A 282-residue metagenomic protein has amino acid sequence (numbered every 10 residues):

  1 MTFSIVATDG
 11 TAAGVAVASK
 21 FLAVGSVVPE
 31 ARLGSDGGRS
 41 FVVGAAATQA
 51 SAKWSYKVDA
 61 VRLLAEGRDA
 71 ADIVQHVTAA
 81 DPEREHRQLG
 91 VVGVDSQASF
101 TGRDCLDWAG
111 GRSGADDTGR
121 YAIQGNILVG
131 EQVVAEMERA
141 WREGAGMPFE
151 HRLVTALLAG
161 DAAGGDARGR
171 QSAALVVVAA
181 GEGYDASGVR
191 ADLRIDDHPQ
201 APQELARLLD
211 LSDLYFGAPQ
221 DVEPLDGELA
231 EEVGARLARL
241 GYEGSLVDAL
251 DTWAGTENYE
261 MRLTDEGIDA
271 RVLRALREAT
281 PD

Functional and structural regions predicted by a protein language model:
M1-G227: N-terminal nucleophile
I73-H76, Q88-L89, S245, M261-E266: Surface-exposed patches in mature extracellular/periplasmic domains of secreted proteins
D221-D265, L276-T280: A short amphipathic alpha-helical interaction element
D269: Residue-level signal for threonine
